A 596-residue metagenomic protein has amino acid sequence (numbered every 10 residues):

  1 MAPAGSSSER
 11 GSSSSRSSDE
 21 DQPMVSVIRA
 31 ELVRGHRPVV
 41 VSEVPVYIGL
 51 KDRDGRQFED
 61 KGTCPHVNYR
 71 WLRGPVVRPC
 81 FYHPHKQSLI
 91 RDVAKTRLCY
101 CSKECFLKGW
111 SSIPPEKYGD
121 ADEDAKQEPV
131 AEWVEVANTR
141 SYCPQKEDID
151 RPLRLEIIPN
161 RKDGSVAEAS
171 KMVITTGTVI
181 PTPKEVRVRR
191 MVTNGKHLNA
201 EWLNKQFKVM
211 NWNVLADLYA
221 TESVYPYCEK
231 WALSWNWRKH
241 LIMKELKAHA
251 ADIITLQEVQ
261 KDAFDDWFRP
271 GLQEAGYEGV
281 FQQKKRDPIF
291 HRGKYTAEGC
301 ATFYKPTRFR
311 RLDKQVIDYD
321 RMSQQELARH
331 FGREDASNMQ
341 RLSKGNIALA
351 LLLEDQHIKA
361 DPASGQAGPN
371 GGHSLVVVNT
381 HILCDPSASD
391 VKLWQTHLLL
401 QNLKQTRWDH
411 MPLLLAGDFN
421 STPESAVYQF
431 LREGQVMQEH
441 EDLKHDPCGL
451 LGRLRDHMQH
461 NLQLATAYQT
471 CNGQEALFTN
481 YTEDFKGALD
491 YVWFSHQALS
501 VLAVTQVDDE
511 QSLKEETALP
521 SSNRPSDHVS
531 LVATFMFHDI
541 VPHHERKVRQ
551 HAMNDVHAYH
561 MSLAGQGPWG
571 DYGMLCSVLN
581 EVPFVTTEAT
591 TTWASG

Functional and structural regions predicted by a protein language model:
M1-K205: Ser/Thr/Pro/Gly-rich low-complexity disordered regions
L32-R34, D54-F58, E128-P129, T139-P144 (+14 more regions): Eukaryotic intrinsically disordered and solvent-exposed regulatory patches
E59, D120-V130, R329-R333, H357-G371 (+1 more regions): Intrinsically disordered, low-complexity domain-flanking/linker segments in eukaryotic proteins, enriched
G177-A275, F281-G299, S364, T396-H397 (+4 more regions): N-terminal, active-site-proximal structural segment of metallo-dependent hydrolase catalytic domains
V186-Q206, I253-L383, N461, V492 (+2 more regions): Structured beta-strand-rich core segments of catalytic domains in phosphoester-bond hydrolases
L215, Q260, L383, F419-T422: Catalytic metal-binding/acid-base residues of hydrolase active sites
R308, S323, S343, L352-A363 (+6 more regions): Metal-dependent phosphoester-hydrolase catalytic domains
